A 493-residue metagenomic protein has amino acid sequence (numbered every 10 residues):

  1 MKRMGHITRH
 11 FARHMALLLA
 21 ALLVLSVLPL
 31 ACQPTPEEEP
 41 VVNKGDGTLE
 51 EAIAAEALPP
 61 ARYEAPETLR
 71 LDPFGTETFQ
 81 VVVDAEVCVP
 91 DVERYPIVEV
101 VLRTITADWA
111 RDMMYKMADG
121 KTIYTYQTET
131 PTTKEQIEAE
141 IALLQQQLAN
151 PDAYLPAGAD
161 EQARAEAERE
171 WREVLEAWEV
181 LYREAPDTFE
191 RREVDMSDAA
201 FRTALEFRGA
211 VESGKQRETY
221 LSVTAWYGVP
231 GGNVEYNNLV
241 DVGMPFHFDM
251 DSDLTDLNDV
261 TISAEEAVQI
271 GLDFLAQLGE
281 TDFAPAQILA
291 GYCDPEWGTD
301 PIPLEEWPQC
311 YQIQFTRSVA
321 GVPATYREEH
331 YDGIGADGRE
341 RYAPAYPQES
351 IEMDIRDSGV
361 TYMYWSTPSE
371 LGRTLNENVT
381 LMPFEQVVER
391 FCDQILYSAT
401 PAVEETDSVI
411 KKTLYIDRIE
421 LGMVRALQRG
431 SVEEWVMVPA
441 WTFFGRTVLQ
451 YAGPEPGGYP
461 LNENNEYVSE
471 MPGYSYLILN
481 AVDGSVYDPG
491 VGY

Functional and structural regions predicted by a protein language model:
M1-I53: Gram-positive cell-envelope targeting signals
L18, D256-L257, R429: Residues at structural and domain junctions
C32-Y342: Preferential activation on post-signal-peptide N-terminal prodomains/segments of secreted or lumenal proteins
E38-N43, T48-L49, M423-Y493: Activation/maturation switch segments at domain boundaries
T106, S263, T380-F384, N480: Helix N-cap and loop-to-helix transition residues
T219-V242, T325-W365, G453-Y493: A short, surface-exposed beta-strand/turn
A267-G453: Segments that shape or occlude catalytic/ligand-binding pockets
